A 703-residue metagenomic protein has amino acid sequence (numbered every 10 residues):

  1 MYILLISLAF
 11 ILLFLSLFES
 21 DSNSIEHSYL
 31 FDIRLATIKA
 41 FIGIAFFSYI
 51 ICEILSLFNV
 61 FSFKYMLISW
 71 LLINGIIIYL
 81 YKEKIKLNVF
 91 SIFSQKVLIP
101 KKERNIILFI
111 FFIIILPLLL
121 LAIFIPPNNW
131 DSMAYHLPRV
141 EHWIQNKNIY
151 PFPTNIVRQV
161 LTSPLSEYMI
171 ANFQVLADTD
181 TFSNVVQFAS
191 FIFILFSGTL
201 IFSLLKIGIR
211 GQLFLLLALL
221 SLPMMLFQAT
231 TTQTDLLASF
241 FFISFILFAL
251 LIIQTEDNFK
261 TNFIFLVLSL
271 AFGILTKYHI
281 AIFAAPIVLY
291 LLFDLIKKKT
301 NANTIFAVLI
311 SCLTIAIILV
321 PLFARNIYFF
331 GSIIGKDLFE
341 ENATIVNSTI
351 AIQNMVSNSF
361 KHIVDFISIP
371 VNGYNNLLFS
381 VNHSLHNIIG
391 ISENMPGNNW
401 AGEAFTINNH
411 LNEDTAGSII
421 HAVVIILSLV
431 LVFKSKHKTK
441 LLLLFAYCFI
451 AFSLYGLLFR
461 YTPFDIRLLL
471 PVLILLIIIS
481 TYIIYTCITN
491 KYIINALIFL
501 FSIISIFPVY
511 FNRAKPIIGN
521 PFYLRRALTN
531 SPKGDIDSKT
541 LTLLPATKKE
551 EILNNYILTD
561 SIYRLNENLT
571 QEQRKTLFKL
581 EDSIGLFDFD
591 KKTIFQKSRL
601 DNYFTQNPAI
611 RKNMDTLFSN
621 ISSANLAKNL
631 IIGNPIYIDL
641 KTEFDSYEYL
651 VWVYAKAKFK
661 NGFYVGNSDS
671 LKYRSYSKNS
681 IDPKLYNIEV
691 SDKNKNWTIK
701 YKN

Functional and structural regions predicted by a protein language model:
M1-I6, T179-A189, F227, N372-F445: Membrane-interface anchor segments at the N-terminal boundary of transmembrane helices in multi-pass membrane enzymes
M1-V97, F459: Membrane-embedded, hydrophobic transmembrane alpha-helices
K39, T181-F182, G198-S221, F240 (+4 more regions): Transmembrane-helix signature of polytopic, membrane-embedded enzymes that assemble or transfer cell-envelope glycans
I42-A45, I110-L116, L213-L220, F265-L270 (+2 more regions): Transmembrane alpha-helix segments characteristic of polytopic inner-membrane glycan-assembly/cell-envelope
G75-E83, F182-K206, S244: Transmembrane-helix motifs of polytopic, lipid-linked glycan transferases
R104-F111, T261-S269, A284-L291, V308-A316 (+3 more regions): Signature aromatic-anchored transmembrane alpha helix within multi-pass, membrane-resident enzymes that catalyze glycan
I125, F293, F306-T406: Membrane-lumen/periplasm interface segments of specific transmembrane helices in polyprenyl phosphate-linked
H136, F499-F644: Membrane-embedded, lumen/periplasm-facing catalytic core of multi-pass transferases that use lipid-linked donors
